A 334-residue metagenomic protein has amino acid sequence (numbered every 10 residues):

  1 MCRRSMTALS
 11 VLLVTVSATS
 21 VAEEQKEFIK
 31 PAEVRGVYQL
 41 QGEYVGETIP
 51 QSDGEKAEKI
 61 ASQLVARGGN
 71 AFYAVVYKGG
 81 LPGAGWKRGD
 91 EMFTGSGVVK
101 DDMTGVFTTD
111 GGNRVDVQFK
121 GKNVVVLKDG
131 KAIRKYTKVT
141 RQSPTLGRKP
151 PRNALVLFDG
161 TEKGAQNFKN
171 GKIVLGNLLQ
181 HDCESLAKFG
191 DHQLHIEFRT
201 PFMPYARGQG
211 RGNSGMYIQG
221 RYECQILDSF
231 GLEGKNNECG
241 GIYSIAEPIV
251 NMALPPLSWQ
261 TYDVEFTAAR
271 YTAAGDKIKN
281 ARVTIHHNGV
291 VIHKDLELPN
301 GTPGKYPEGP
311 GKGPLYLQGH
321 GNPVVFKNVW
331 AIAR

Functional and structural regions predicted by a protein language model:
M1-L9: Bacterial N-terminal signal peptides that target proteins for export
A8-S17: Bacterial N-terminal signal peptides
L9, Q41, N213-S214: Short, surface-exposed beta-edge/turn micro-motifs
L13, S52-D53, N300: Amphipathic, positively biased hydrophobic alpha-helical segments used for protein targeting and membrane insertion
A18-A22: Sec/Tat signal peptide C-region and signal peptidase I cleavage site
E23-E27, P31, K56-E58, V65-R334: Carbohydrate-interacting regions of secretory-pathway proteins
K26-G54, E58-L64: N-terminal secretory signal peptides
